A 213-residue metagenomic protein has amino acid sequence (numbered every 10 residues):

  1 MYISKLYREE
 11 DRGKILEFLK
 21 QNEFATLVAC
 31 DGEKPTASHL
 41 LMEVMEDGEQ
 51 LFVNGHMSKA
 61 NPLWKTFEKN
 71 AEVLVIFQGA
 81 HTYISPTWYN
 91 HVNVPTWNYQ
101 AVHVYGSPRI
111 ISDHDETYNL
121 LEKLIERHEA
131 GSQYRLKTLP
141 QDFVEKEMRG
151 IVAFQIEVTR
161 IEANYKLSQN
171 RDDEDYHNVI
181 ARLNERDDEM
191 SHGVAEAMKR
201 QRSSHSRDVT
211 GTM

Functional and structural regions predicted by a protein language model:
M1-Y7, Q50-G79, Y134: Short, solvent-exposed cationic patches
Y2-T26: Short, basic/aromatic recognition patches
K20-Q21, K69, V75, E122-A130: Short, intrinsically disordered, mixed-charge
N22-K59: Short beta-strand segments
E23, S38, E49-V53, K69-V73 (+2 more regions): A generic structural signal for short beta-strands and their flanking turns/coil linkers
L41, H56, I76, S107 (+1 more regions): Residue-level recognition of well-ordered beta-strand positions that form the cores of beta-sheet-rich folds across
A60-N119: Short, structured beta-strand-loop surface elements
I111-M213: C-terminal edge-of-domain segments
